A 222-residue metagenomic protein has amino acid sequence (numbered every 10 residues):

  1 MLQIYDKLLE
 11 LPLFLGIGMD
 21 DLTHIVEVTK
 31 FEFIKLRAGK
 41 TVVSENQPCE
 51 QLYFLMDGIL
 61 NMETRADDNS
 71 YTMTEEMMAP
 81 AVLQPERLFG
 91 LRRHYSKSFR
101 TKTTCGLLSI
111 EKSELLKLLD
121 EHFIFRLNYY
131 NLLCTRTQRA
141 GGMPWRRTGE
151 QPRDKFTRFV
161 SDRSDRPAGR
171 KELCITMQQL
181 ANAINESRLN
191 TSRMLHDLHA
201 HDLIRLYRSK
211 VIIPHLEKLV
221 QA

Functional and structural regions predicted by a protein language model:
M1-F33, R37-A38, V82-L83, R87-G90: Cyclic nucleotide-binding regulatory module and flanking cytosolic helices
G16, E76, S109, C174 (+1 more regions): Short aromatic/basic micro-patch
V28-T29, Q47-C49: Short, small/polar residue-rich loop motifs at catalytic or cofactor-binding pockets
T29, M73-N131: Cyclic-nucleotide recognition modules
G39, E50-E63, A79-P80: Glycine- and acidic-residue-biased ligand/ion/polar-headgroup-sensing regions
T41-Q47: Short phosphate-coordinating micro-motif centered on Lys-Gly-acidic
K102, D120-R188: Polybasic "coupling" helices that flank or enter modular domains
S161-A222: Phosphate-/nucleic-acid-contacting segments
